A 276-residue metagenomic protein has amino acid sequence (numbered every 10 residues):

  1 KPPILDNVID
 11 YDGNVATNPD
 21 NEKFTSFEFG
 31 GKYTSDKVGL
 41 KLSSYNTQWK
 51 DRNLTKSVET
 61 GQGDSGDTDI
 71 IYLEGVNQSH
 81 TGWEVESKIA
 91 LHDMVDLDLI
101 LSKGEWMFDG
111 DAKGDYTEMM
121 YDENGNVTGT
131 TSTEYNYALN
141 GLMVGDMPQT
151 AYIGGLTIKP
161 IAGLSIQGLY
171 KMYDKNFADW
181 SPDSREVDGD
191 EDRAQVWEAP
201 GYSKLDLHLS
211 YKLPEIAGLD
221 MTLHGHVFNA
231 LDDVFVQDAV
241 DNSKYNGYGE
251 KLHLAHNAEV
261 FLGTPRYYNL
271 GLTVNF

Functional and structural regions predicted by a protein language model:
K1-E28, G39-L40, S44-E74, A112-G114 (+3 more regions): Surface-exposed extracellular loop regions of Gram-negative outer-membrane beta-barrel proteins, predominantly
P2, T128-T130, D146-I216, L231 (+1 more regions): C-terminal beta-barrel architecture of Gram-negative outer-membrane proteins
D12-N18, S26, T68-E74, G82-E84 (+3 more regions): Extracellular loop and loop/strand-boundary signature of outer-membrane beta-barrel proteins
K23-F27, T34-D36, N77-T81, P148-Y152 (+3 more regions): Residues that define the transmembrane beta-barrel architecture of outer-membrane proteins
F29-Y33, V85-I89, G154-I158, G168 (+3 more regions): Residues on the lipid-exposed face of transmembrane beta-strands in outer-membrane beta-barrel proteins
K37-L40, D93-L97, A162-I166, E215-M221: Repeated loop/turn-to-beta-strand initiation elements of outer-membrane beta-barrel proteins
N46-Q48, D69-D183, T273: Gram-negative outer-membrane beta-barrel transporters
K50, G163, M172-D183, Y211-F276: C-terminal beta-signal and adjacent terminal beta-strands/loops of Gram-negative outer-membrane beta-barrel proteins
